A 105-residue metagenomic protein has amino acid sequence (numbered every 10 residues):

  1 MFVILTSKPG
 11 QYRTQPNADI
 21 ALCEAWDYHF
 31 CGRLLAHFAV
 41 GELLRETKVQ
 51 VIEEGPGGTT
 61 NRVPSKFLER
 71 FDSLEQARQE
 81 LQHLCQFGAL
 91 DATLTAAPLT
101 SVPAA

Functional and structural regions predicted by a protein language model:
M1-Q11, P16, A21-S65, H83-Q86 (+2 more regions): Short aromatic-glycine-(Arg/Gly/Cys) micro-motifs in beta-strand/loop hairpins
N61-E75: A short, exposed loop/beta-hairpin motif centered on an aromatic-Gly-Thr core
E75-L81: Short amphipathic alpha-helices within nucleic acid-binding modules
A105: Catalytic cores of nucleic-acid ligases and guanylyltransferases
